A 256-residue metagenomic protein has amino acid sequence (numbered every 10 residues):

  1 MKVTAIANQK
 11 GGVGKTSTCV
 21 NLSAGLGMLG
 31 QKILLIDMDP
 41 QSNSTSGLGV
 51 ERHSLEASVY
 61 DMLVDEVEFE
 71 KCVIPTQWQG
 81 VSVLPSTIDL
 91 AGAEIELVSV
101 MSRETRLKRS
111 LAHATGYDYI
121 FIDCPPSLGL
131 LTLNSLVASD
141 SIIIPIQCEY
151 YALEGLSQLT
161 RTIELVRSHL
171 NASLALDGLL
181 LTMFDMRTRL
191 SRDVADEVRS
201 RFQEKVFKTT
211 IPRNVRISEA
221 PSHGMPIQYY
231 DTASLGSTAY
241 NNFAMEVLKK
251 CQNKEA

Functional and structural regions predicted by a protein language model:
M1-A256: P-loop NTP-binding core
